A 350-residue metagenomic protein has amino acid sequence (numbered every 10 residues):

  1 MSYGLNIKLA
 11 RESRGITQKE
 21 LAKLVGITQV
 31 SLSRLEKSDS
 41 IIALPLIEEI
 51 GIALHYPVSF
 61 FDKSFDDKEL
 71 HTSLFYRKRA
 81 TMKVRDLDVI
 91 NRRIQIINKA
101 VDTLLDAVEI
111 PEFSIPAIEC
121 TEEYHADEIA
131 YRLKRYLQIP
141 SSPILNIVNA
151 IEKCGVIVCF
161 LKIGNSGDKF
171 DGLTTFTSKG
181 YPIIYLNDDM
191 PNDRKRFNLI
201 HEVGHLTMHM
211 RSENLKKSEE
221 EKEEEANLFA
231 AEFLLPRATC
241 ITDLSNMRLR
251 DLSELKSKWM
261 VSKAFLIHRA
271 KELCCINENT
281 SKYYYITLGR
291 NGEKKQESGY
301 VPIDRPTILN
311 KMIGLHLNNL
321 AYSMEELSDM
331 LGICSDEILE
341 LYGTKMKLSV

Functional and structural regions predicted by a protein language model:
M1-V350: Active-site hotspot residues in diverse enzymes, especially metal/ion-binding acidic/histidine motifs
